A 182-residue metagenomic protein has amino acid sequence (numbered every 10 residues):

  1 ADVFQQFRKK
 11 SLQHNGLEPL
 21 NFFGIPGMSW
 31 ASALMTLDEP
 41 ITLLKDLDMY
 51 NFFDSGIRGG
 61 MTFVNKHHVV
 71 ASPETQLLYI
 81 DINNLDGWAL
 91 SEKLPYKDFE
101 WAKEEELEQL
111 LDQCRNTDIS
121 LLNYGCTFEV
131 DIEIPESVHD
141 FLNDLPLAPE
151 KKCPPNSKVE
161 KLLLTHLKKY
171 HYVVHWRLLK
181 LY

Functional and structural regions predicted by a protein language model:
A1-Y182: Conserved acidic
